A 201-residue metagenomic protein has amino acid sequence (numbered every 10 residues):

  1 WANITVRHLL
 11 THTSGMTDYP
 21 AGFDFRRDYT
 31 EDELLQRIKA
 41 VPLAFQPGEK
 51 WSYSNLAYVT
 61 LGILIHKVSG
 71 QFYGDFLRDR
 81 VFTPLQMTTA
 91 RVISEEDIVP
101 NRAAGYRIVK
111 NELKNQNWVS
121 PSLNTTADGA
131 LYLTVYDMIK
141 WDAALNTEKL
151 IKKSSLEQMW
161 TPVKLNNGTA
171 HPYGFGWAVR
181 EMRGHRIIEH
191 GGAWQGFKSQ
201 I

Functional and structural regions predicted by a protein language model:
W1-G196, Q200: Short, surface-exposed loop or secondary-structure junction motifs that flank catalytic or metal-binding residues
